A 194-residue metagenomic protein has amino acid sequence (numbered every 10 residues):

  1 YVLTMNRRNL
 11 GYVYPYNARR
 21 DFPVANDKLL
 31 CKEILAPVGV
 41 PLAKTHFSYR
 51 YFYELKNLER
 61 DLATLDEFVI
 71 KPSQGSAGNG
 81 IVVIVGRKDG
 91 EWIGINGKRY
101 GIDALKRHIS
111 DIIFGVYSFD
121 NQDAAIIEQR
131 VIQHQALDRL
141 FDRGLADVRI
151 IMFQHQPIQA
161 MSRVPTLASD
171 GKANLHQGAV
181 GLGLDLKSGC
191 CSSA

Functional and structural regions predicted by a protein language model:
Y1-E67, P72-I95: Conserved N-proximal alpha/beta basic substrate-recognition cap immediately N-terminal to, or forming the N-lobe
I95-A194: Phosphate-binding site of ATP-dependent enzymes
